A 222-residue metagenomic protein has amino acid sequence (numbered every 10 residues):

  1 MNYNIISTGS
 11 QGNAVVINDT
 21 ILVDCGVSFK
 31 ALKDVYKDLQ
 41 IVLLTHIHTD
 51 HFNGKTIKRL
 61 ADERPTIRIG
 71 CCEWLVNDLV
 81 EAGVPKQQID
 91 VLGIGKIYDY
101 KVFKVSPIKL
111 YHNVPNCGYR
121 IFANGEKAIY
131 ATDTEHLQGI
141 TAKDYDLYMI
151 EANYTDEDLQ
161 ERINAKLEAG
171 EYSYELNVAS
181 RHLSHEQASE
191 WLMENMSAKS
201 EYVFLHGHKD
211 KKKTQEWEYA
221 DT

Functional and structural regions predicted by a protein language model:
M1, I6, G12, I57 (+1 more regions): Extended recognition/assembly regions associated with phosphoester-bond processing machinery
M1-V35, C117-D133, L147: Conserved beta-strand hairpin/beta-sheet module of binuclear metal-dependent hydrolase folds, prominently
S7-T8, C25-V27, I47, W74 (+5 more regions): Active-site metal-binding loops of divalent metal-dependent hydrolases
A14-V15, K96-E151: Catalytic core of the metallo-beta-lactamase
D19, L39, R64, K86 (+2 more regions): Short, well-ordered alpha-helix to beta-strand connector turns
F29-C71: Active-site metal-binding motif and surrounding structural segment of the metallo-beta-lactamase
N53-V114: Glycine/small-residue-rich loop that forms an oxyanion/phosphate-binding "nest" at active or ligand-binding sites
A142-T222: Cap/insert and terminal regions of metallo-dependent hydrolase folds
